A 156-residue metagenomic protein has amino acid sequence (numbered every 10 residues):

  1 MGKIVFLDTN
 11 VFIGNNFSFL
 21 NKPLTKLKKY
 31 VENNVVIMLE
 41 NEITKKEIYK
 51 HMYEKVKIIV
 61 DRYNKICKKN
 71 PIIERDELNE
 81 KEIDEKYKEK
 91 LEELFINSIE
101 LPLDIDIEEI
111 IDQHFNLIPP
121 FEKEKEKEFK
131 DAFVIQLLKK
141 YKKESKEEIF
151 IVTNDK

Functional and structural regions predicted by a protein language model:
G2-I149, K156: Active-site-proximal, substrate-binding regions of enzyme catalytic domains and RNA-binding/basic surfaces
